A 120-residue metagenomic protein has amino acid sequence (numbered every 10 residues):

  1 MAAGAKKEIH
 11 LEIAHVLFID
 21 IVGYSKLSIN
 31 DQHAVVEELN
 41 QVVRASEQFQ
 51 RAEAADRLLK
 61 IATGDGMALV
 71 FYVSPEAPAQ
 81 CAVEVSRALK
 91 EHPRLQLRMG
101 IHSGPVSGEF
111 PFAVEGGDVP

Functional and structural regions predicted by a protein language model:
A2-Q80, E84: Catalytic NTP-binding/metal-coordinating core of nucleotidyl cyclase/transferase enzymes
K7, R44, Q48, A68-P120: Catalytic beta-strand-to-alpha-helix segment of the class III nucleotidyl cyclase homology domain
